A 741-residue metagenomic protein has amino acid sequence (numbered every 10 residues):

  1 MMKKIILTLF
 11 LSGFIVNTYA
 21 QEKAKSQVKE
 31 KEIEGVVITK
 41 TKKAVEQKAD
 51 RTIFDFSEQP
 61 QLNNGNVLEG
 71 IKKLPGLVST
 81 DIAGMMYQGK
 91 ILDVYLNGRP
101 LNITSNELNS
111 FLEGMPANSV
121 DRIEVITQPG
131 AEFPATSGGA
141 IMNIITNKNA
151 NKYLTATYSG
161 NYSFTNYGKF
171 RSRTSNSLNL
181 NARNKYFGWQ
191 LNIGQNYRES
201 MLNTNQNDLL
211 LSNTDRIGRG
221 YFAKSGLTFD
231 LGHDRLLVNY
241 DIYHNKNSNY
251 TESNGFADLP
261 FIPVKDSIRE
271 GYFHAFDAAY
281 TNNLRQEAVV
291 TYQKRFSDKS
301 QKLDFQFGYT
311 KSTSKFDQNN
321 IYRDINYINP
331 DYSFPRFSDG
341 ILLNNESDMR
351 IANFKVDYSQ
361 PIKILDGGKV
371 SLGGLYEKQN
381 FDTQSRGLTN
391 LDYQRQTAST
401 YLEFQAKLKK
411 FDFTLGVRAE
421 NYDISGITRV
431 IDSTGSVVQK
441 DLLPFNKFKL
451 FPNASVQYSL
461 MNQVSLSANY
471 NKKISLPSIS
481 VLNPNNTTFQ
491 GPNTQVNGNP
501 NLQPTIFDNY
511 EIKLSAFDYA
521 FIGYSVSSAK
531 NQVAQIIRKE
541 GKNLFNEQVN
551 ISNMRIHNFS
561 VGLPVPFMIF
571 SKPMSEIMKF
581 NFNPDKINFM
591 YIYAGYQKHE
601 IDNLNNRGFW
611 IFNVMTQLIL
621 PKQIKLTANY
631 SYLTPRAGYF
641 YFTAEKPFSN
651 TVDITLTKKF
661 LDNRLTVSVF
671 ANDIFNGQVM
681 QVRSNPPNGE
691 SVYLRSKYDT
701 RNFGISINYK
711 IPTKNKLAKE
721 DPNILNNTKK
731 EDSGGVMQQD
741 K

Functional and structural regions predicted by a protein language model:
Q21-P60, T80-I82, G89-I91, T127-P129: Short, acidic, small-residue-rich periplasmic hinge/interaction motif at the N-terminus of Gram-negative outer-membrane
A24, G35, V67-G70, S110-F111 (+3 more regions): N-terminal periplasmic accessory domains that precede and gate Gram-negative outer-membrane beta-barrel machines
L68-T104: Extracytoplasmic beta-strand/coil segments of soluble accessory domains associated with Gram-negative outer-membrane
K73, L101-T127, L178: Short acidic/polar hinge/loop motifs at secondary-structure boundaries that mediate gating or recognition
G168-E199, D208-E252, Y280-A288, K294 (+1 more regions): Transmembrane beta-barrel wall of Gram-negative outer-membrane proteins
K224-K246, Y272, D277-I431, S459 (+1 more regions): Face-selective signature of the C-terminal outer-membrane beta-barrel domain
D392-Y393, L442-F445, I474-S528, N546-S560 (+2 more regions): Outer-membrane beta-barrel signature, preferentially recognizing the C-terminal barrel domain of Gram-negative
D423-G435, N462-N509, Y524-K542, N672-N688: Surface-exposed extracellular loop regions of Gram-negative outer-membrane beta-barrel proteins, predominantly
